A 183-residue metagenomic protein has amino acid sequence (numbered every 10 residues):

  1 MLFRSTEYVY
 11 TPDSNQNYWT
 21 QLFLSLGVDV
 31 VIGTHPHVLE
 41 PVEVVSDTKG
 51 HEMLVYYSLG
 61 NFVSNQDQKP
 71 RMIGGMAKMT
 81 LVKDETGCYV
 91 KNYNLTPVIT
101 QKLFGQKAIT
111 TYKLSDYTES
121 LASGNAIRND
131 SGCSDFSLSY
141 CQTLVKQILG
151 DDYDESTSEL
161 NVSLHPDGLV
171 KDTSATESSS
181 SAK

Functional and structural regions predicted by a protein language model:
E7-Y8: Active-site-proximal loop/hinge segments that shape catalytic or ion-binding/gating pockets
S14-G75: Conserved beta-sheet core of the metallophosphoesterase superfamily
K69-K183: A short C-terminal boundary segment appended to hydrolase-like catalytic domains
